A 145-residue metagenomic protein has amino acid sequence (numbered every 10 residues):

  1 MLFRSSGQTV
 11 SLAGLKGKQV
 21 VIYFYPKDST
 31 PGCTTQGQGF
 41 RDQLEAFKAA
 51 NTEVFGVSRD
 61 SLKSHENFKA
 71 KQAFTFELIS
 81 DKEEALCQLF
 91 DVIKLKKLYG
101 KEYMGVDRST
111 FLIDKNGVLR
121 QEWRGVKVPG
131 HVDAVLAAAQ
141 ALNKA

Functional and structural regions predicted by a protein language model:
M1-A145: Chalcogenol-based redox active-site neighborhoods
